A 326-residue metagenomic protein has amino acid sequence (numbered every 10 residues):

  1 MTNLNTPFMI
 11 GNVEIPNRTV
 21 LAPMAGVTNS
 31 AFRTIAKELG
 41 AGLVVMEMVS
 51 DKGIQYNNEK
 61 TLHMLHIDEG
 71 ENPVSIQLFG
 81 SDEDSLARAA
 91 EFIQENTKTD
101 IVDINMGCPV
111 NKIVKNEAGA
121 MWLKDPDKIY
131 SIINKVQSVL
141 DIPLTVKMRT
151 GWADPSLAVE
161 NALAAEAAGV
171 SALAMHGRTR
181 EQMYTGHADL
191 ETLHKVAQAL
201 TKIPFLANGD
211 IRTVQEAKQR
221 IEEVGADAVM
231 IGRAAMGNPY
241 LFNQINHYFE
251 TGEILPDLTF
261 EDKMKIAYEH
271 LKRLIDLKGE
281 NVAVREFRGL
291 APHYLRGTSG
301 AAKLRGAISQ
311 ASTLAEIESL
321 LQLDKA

Functional and structural regions predicted by a protein language model:
M1-A326: Flavin-dependent oxidoreductase catalytic cores
